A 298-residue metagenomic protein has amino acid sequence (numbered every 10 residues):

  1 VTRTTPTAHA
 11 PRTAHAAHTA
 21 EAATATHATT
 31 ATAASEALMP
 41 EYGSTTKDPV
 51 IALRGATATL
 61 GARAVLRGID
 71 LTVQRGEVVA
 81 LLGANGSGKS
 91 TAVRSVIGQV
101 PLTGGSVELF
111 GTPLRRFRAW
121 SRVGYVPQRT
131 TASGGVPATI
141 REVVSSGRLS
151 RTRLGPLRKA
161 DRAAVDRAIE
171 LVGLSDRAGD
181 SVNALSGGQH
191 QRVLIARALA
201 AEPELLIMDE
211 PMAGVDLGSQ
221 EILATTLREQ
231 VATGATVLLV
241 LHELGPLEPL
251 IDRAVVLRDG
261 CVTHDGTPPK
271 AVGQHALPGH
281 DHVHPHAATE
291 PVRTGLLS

Functional and structural regions predicted by a protein language model:
I97: Helix-to-loop junction immediately C-terminal to a conserved catalytic motif
S145, K159-R177: Conserved ABC ATPase "signature" region
S181-L185, Q189: Conserved ABC ATPase signature
E202: Conserved catalytic motifs of ABC-family nucleotide-binding domains
L206-E210: Catalytic Walker B motif of ABC-type/P-loop ATPase nucleotide-binding domains
L241-H242: H-loop/switch region of ABC-family ATPase nucleotide-binding domains
A254-T267: H-loop (His-switch) and adjacent beta-strand-loop-beta switch element of ABC-type ATPase nucleotide-binding domains
